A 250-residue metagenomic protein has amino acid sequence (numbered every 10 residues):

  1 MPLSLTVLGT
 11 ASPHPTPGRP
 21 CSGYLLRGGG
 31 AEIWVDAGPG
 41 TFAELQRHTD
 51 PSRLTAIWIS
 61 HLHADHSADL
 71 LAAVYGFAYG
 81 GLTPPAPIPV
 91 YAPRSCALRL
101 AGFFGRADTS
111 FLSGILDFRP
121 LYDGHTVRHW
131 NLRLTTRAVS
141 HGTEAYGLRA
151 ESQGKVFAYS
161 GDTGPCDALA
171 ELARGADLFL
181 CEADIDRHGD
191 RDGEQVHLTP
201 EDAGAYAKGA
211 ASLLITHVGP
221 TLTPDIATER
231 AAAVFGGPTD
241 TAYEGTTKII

Functional and structural regions predicted by a protein language model:
M1-S52, E144-G161, L178: Conserved beta-strand hairpin/beta-sheet module of binuclear metal-dependent hydrolase folds, prominently
M1-T10, R106, R128-L134: Short Pro/Gly-enriched beta-strand edge/turn motifs at strand-loop
T6, Y91, D117-Y122, T135-R137 (+1 more regions): General small-molecule cofactor/ligand-binding pocket signal
W34-G38, T55-H61, D65, P93 (+4 more regions): Active-site neighborhood of phospho(di)ester-bond hydrolases with catalytic His/Asp-centered motifs
G40-P89, G175: Active-site metal-binding motif and surrounding structural segment of the metallo-beta-lactamase
T83-P87, C96-F118: Active-site neighborhood of divalent metal-dependent phosphoester bond hydrolases
P120-G175: Catalytic core of the metallo-beta-lactamase
P165-I249: Cap/insert and terminal regions of metallo-dependent hydrolase folds
